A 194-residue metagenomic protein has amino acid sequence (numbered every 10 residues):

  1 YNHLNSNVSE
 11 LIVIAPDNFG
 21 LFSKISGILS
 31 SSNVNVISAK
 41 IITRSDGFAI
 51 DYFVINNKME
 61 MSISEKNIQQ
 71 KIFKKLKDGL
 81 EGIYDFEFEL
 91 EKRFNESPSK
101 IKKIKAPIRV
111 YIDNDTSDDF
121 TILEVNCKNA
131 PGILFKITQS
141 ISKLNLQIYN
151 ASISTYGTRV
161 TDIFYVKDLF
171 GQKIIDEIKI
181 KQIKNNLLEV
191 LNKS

Functional and structural regions predicted by a protein language model:
Y1-S194: Non-catalytic interaction/regulatory segments
